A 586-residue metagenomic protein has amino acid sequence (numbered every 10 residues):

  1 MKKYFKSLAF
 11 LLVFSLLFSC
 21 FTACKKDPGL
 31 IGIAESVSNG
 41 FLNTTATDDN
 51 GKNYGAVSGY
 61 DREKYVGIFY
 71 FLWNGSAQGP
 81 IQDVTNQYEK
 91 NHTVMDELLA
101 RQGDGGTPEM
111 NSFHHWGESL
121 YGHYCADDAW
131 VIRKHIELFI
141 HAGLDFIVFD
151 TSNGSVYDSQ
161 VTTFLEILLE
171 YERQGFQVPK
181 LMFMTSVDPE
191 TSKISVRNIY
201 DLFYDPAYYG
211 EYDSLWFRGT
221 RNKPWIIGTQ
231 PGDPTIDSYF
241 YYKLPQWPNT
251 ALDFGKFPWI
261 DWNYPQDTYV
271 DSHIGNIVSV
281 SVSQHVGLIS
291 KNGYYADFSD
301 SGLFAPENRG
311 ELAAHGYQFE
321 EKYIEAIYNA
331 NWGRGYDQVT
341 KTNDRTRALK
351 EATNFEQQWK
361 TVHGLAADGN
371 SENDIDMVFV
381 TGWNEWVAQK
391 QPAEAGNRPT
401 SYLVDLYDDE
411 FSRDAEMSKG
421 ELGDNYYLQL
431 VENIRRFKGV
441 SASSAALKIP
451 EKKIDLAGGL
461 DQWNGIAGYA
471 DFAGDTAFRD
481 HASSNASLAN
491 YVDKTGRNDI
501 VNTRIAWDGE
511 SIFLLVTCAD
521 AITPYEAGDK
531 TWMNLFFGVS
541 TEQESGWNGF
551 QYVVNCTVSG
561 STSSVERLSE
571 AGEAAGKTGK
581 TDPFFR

Functional and structural regions predicted by a protein language model:
M1-F10: Bacterial N-terminal signal peptides that target proteins for export
L11-F18: Alpha-helical transmembrane segments
S19-A23: C-terminal motif of bacterial Sec signal peptides marking the signal peptidase cleavage site
K25-D27: Bacterial signal peptide processing site
G29-D455, G459, A467, K530 (+4 more regions): Glycan-processing catalytic domains of CAZymes
I454-G572: Surface-exposed, glycine/proline- and aromatic-rich loop segments on solvent-exposed faces across compartments
